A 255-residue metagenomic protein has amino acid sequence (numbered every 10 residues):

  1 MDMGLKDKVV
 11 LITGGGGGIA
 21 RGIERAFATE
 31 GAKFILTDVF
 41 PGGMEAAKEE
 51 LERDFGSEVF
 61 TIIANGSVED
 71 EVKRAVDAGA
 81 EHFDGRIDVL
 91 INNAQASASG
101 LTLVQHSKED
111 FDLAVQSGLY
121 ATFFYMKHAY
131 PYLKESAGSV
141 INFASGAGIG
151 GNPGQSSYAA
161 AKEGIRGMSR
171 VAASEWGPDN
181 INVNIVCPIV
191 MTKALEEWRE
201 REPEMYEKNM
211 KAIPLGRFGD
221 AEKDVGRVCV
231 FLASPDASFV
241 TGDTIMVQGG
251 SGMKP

Functional and structural regions predicted by a protein language model:
M3-I35: Canonical Rossmann dinucleotide-binding motif of NAD(H)/NADP(H)-dependent dehydrogenases/reductases, specifically
G100, G150, K211, C229 (+1 more regions): Short C-terminal tail/terminal secondary-structure segment of NAD(P)H-dependent dehydrogenase/reductase domains
L101-L103, S107-V115, N209: Substrate-binding pocket helix/loop in short-chain dehydrogenase/reductase
V104, E204-K223: Catalytic Tyr-x(3-8)-Lys segment
M126, A161, S169: Active-site helix of classical SDR
S145: Residue(s) in the substrate-gating loop at a strand-loop-helix junction that position the organic substrate next
G177, N182, V240-G242: Short, small/polar-rich loop/turn modules that mediate ligand/substrate recognition or access, typified
